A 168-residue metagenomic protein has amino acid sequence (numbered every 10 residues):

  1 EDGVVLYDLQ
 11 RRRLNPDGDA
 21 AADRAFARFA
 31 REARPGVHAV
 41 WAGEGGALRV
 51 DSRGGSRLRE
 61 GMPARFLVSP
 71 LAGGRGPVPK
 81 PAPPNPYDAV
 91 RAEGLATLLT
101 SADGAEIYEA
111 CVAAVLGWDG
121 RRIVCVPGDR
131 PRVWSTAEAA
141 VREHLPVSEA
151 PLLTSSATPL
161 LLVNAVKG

Functional and structural regions predicted by a protein language model:
E1-H38, A42-G168: Helix-start/capping segments and mature chain N-termini
